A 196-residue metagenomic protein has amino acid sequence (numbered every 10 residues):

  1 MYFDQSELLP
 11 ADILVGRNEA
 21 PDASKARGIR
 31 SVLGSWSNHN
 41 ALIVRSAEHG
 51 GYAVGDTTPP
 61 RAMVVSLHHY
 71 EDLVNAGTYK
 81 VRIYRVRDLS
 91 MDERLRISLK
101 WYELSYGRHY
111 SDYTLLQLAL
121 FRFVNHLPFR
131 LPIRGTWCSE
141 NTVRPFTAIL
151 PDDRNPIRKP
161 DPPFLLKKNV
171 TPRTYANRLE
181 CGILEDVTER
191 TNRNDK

Functional and structural regions predicted by a protein language model:
Y2-E7, V32: Short, surface-exposed secondary-structure edge patches
P10-D12: Loop/turn positions that initiate beta-strands
V15-L89, H126-L127: Glycine-rich catalytic cores of cysteine/serine-nucleophile enzymes that process amide/ester linkages in cell-envelope
A41, Y102-E103, T142: Residue-level preference for non-acidic, small/hydrophobic
N75-K80, M91-R122: A structural motif
L118-K196: Activation targets extended, charge/polar-rich intrinsically disordered C-terminal tails
